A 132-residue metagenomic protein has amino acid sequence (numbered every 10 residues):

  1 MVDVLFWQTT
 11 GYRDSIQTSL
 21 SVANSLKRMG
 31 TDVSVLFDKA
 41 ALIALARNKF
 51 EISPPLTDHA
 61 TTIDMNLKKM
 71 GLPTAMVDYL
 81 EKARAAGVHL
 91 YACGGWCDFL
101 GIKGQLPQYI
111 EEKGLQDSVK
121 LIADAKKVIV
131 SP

Functional and structural regions predicted by a protein language model:
V4-I16, I43-A46: Short, glycine-rich nucleotide/cofactor-binding loops
F6-T10, A60-K68, I102-Q105: Short, basic, glycine/proline-bearing loop/turn elements
I16-M29, V35: Histidine-anchored nucleotide/phosphate-binding helix
V33-K39, Y91-G94: Short internal beta-strands
A41-P54: N-terminal beta-loop-helix "entrance" segment that forms/cooperates in small-molecule cofactor or anionic ligand
E51-P55, Q108-E111: Short, hinge-like loop/turn segments at secondary-structure boundaries
P54-H89: A glycine-rich helix N-cap at a beta->alpha junction
L80, R84-S131: N-terminal glycine-rich phosphate/adenylate-binding segment common to multiple enzyme folds
